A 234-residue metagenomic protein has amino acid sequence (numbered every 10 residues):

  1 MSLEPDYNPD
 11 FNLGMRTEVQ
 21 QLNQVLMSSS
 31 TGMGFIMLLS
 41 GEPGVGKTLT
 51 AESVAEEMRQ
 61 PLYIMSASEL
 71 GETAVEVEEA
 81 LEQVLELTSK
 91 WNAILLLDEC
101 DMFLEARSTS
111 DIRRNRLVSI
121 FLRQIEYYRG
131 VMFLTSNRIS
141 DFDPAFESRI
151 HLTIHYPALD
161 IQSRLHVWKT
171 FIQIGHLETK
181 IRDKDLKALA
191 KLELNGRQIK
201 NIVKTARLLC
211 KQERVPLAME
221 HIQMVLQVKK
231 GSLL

Functional and structural regions predicted by a protein language model:
S2-A188: Walker A/P-loop NTP-binding motif of AAA+ ATPase domains
L3-P5, L208-L209, V228-S232: A short structural micro-motif
D10-S29, K200, L217-L234: C-terminal engagement/docking regions of AAA+ P-loop ATPases
I64, V77-E78, W168-K169, K204 (+2 more regions): Surface-exposed beta-strand edges and their flanking turn/coil or helix-capping segments
I154, H176-Q227: Conserved AAA+ ATPase small/helical "lid" subdomain
